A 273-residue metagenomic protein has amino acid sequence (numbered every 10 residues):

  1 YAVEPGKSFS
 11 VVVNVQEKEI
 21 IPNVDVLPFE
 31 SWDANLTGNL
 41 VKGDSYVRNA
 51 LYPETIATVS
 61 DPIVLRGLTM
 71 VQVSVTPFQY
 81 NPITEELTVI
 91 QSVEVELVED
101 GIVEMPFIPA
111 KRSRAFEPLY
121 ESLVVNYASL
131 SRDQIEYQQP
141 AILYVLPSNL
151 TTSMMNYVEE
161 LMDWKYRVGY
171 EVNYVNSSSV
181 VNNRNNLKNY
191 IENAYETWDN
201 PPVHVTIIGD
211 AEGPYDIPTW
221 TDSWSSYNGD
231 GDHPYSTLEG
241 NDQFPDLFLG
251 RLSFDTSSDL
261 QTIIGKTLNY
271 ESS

Functional and structural regions predicted by a protein language model:
Y1-S178, N183-I207: Extracellular pro-sequences of secreted precursors
P202-S273: Surface-exposed loop and adjacent secondary-structure segments within mature catalytic domains
